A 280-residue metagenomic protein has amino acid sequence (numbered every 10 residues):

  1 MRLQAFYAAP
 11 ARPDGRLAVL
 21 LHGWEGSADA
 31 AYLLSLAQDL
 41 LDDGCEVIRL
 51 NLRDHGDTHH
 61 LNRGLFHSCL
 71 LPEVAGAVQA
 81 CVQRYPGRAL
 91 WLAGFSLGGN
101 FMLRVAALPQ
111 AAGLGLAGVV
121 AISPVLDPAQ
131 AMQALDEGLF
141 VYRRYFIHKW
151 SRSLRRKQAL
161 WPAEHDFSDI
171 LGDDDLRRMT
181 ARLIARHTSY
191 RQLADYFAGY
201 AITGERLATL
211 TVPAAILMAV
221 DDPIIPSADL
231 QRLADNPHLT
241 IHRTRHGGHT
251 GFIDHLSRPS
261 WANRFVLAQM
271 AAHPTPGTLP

Functional and structural regions predicted by a protein language model:
R2, A8-L61, A80: Short, surface-exposed "cap/lid" segments of acyl-processing enzymes
D39, R53-W91: Catalytic nucleophile-loop/oxyanion-hole region of alpha/beta-hydrolase and closely related hydrolase-like folds
G87, W91-H187: Alpha/beta-hydrolase-fold enzymes
R182-R206: Active-site nucleophile elbow and catalytic-triad environment of alpha/beta-hydrolase enzymes
L210, I216-M218, D222: Short beta-strand/loop motif that positions the catalytic acidic residue of the alpha/beta-hydrolase fold
V220-T240: Conserved loop-alpha-helix segment in the C-terminal half of the alpha/beta-hydrolase fold that carries the catalytic
D235-G251: Catalytic histidine neighborhood in serine/cysteine hydrolases with alpha/beta-hydrolase-type architecture
G247-W261: Catalytic histidine-centered segment of alpha/beta-hydrolase-like enzymes
